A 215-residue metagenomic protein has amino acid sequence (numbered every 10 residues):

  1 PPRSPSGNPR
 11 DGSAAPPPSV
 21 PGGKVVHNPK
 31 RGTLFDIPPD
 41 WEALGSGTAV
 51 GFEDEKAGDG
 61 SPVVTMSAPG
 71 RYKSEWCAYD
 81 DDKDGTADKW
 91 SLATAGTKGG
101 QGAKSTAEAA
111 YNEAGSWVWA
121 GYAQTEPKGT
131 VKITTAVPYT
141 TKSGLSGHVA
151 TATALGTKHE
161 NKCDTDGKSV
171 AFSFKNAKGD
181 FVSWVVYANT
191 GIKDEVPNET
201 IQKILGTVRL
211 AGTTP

Functional and structural regions predicted by a protein language model:
P1-P62, A188-P215: N-terminal targeting sequences that direct proteins away from the cytosol to non-cytosolic compartments
P2-P9, A14-S19, V26-R31, N112-V118 (+3 more regions): Generic detector of short, locally flexible boundary/turn motifs and exposed helical patches
G12-S13, G51-F52, K73-D82, T134-T140 (+1 more regions): Intrinsically disordered, low-complexity boundary segments flanking structured domains
R31-S105: Secretory pathway targeting signatures of secreted, lumenal, and periplasmic proteins
K56, C77, A114-V118, S169-A171 (+1 more regions): Generic hydrophobic, helix-prone segments enriched in Leu/Val/Ile
W76-A95, T151-T165, G212-P215: Short, surface-exposed, charge-dense and proline/glycine-enriched linear segments
K98-V170: Signature of long, low-cysteine stretches enriched in small and polar/charged residues
P138-T213: Short, well-structured beta-strand
